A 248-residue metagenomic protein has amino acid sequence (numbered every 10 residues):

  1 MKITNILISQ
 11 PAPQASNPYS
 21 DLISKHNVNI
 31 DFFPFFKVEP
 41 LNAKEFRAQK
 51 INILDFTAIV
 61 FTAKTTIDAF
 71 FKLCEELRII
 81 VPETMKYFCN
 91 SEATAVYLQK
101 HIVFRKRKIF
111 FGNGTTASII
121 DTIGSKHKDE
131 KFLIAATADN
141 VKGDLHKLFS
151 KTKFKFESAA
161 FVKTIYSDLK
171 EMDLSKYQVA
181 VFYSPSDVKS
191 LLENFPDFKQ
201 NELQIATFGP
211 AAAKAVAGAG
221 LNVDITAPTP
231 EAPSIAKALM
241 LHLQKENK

Functional and structural regions predicted by a protein language model:
M1-K248: Conserved beta-alpha
